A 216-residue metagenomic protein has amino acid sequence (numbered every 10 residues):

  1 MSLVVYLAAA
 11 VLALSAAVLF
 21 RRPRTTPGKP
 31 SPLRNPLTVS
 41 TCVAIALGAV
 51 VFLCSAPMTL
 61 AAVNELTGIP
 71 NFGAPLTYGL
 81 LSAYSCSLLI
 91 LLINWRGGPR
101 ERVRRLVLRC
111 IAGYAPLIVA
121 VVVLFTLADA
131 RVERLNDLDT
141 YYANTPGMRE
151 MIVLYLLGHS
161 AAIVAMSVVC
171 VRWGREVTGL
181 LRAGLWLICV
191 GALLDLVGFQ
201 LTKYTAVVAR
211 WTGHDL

Functional and structural regions predicted by a protein language model:
M1-Y78, L91: Membrane-proximal first intracellular loop
A10-V18, A112-F125, I163, L196-K203: Hydrophobic core of alpha-helical transmembrane segments in multi-pass integral membrane proteins
G28-V51, E150-T205: Alpha-helical transmembrane segments of multi-pass integral membrane proteins
F52-A62, V123-D137, Q200-W211: Membrane-helix interface motif
G68-L80, Y141-L157: Short aromatic-rich membrane-water interface segments that cap or initiate transmembrane helices in multi-pass membrane
S85-L89, V164-S167: Alpha-helical transmembrane segments of polytopic integral membrane proteins, especially the permease/helical cores
R96-A128: The cytoplasmic-loop to transmembrane-helix boundary for the fourth helix
T212-L216: Membrane-interface transmembrane-helix boundary segments in multi-pass integral membrane proteins
